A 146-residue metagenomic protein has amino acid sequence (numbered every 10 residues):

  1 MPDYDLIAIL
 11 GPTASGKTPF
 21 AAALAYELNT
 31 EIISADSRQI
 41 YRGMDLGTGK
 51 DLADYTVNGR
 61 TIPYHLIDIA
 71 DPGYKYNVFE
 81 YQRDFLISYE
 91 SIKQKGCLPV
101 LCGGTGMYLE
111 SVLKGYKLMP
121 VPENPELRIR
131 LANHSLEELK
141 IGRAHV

Functional and structural regions predicted by a protein language model:
M1-R143: Phosphate/pyrophosphate-binding catalytic cores of soluble transferases and nucleic-acid-acting enzymes
